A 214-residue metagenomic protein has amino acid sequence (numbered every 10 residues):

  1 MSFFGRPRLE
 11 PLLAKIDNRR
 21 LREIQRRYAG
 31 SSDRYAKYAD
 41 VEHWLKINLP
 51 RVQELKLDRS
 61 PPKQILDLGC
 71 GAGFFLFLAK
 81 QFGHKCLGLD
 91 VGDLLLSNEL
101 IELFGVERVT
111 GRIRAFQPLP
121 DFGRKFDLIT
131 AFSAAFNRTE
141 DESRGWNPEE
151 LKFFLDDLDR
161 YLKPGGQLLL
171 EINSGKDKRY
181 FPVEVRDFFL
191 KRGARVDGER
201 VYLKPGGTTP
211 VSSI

Functional and structural regions predicted by a protein language model:
V41-P62: Conserved alpha-helix/loop element of class I SAM-dependent methyltransferases that forms part of the SAM/SAH-binding
P62-G71: Conserved class I S-adenosyl-L-methionine
A72-F82: Conserved SAM-binding loop of SAM-dependent methyltransferases across substrates and taxa, primarily the Class I
K80-E107, I113-R114: Class I SAM-dependent methyltransferase SAM/SAH-binding core
P118-I129: A short acidic, Gly/Pro-enriched loop at the edge of an enzyme's catalytic core that lines a small-molecule cofactor
L128-P148: A short SAM/SAH-binding and catalytic strip from SAM-dependent methyltransferases
G145-P164: A short glycine-rich, Lys/Arg-flanked "PGG" loop and its adjoining helix->strand segment in the class I
G165-I172: Conserved beta-strand signature within the Rossmann-like core of class I S-adenosyl-L-methionine
